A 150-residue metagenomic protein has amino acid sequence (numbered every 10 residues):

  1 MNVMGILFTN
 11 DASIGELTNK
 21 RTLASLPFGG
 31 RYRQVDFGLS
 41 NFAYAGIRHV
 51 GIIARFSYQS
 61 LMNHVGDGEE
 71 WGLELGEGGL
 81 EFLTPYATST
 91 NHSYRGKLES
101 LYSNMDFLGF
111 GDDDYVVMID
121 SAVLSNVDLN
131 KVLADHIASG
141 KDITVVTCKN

Functional and structural regions predicted by a protein language model:
M1-L26, S40, A45-I47: N-terminal nucleotide-binding beta1-loop-alpha1 segment
I6-F8, I53, I119: Short hydrophobic segments within beta-strands
T22-R31, V123-L124: Short, glycine-rich nucleotide/cofactor-binding loops
Y32-I52: A short, N-terminal amphipathic alpha-helix
H49-R55, V146-T147: Short internal beta-strands
Q59-F82: Acidic donor-binding segment of Leloir-type glycosyltransferases
G79-N150: Conserved beta-loop-beta/alpha segment of the NTase-like Rossmann-fold superfamily that binds/positions NTPs
